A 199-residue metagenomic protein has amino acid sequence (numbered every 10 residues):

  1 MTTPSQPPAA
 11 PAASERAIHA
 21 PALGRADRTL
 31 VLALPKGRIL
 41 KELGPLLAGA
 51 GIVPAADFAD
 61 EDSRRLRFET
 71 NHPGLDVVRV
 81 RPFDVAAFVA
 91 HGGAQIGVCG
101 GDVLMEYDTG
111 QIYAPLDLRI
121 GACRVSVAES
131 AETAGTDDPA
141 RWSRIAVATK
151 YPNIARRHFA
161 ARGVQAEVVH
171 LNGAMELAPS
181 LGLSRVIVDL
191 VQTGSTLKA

Functional and structural regions predicted by a protein language model:
M1-A199: Domain-level signature for soluble enzymes in the chorismate/prephenate branch of the shikimate pathway
